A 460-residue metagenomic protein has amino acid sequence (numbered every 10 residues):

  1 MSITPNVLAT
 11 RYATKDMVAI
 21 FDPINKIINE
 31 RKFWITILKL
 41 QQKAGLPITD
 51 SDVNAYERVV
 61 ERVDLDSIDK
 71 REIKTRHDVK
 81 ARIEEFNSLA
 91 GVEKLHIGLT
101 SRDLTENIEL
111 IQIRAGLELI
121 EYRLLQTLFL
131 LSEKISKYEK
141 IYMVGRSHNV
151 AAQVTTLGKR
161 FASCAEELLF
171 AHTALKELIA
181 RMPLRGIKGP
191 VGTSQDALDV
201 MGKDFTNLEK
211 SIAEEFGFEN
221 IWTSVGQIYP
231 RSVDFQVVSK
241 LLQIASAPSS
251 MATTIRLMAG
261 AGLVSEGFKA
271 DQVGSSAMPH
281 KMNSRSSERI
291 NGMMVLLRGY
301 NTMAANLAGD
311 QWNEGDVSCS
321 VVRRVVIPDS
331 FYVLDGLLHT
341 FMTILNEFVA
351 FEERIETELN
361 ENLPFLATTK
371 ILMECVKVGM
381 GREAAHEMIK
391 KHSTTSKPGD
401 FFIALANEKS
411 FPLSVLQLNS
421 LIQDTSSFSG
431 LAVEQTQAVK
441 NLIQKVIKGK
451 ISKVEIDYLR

Functional and structural regions predicted by a protein language model:
M1-Q195, D199, D204-S211, G274-S275 (+4 more regions): A helix-coil-helix interface module used to build multimeric assemblies and to scaffold catalytic/cofactor sites
R31, R76-V79, L124, L128-L131 (+7 more regions): Alpha-helical transition-metal enzyme core signature, strongest for iron centers
S136-G158, S265-K281, E314-V322, N346-L366: Glycine-rich cofactor-pocket loops
K159, F235-Q243, I371-V378: Short, well-ordered beta-strand elements within core beta-sheets of diverse protein domains
F205-Q227: Active-site-adjacent "gating/activation" loops or surface patches in catalytic cores
I228-L263, G267, Q272-V333: A conserved active-site cap/scaffold subdomain adjacent to cofactor or substrate pockets
M251, G381-S393: A basic, amphipathic helix-loop patch mediating RNA/tRNA/ribosome contacts
L296-M380, M388: Long, amphipathic alpha-helical stalk/connector segments used for oligomerization, subunit docking, or mechanical
